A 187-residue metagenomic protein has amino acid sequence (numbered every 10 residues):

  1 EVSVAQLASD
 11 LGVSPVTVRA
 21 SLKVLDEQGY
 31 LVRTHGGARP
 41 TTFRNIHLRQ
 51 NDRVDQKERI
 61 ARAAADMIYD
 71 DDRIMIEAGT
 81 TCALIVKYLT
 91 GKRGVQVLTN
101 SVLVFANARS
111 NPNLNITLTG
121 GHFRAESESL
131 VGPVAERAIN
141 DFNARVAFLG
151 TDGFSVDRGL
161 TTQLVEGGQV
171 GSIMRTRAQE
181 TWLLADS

Functional and structural regions predicted by a protein language model:
E1-L7, G12, Q56, L103-S187: Conserved phosphate- and dinucleotide-binding cores of soluble alpha/beta proteins, encompassing both enzyme active
E1-T80, V86-G94, A108-N113: HTH-adjacent hinge/linker in prokaryotic transcriptional regulators
M75, V97-L98, Q163: Conserved SAM-binding loop
T80, V102-L103: Alpha-helix/helix-capping structural signal
